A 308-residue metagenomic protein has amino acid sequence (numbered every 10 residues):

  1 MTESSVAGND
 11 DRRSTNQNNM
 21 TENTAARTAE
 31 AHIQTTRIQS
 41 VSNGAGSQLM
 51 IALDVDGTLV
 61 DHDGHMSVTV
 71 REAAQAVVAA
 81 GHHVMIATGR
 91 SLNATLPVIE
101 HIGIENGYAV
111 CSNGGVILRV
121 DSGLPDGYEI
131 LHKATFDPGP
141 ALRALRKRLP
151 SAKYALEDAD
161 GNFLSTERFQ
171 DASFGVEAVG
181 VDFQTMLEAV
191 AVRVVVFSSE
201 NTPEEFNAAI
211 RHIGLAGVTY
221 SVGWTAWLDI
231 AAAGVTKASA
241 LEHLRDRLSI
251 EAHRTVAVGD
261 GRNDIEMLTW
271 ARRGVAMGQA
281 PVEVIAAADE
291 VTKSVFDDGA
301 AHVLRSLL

Functional and structural regions predicted by a protein language model:
M1-V55, D246, I250: Non-catalytic pre-domain segments flanking phosphatase-related domains
I38-M85: N-terminal glycine-/serine-/threonine-rich phosphate-binding loop
S42, G46-M50, S67, A231-L308: Mg2+-dependent phosphoryl-transfer enzymes with acidic/Ser/Thr/Gly-rich catalytic loops
H65-Q170: Active-site phosphate-binding/coordination module
V70, T95-I99, F206, I210 (+3 more regions): Hydrophobic packing residues within well-ordered alpha-helices of enzyme cores
G81-M85, E105-G107, R193, H253-T255 (+1 more regions): Short active-site oxyanion
I102-E105, N113, G214-A216, W270-A271 (+1 more regions): Short, structured coil segments at secondary-structure junctions
R148-V258, R262-E266: Conserved acidic, metal-coordinating active-site core of Asp-based, Mg2+-dependent phosphoryl-transfer enzymes
